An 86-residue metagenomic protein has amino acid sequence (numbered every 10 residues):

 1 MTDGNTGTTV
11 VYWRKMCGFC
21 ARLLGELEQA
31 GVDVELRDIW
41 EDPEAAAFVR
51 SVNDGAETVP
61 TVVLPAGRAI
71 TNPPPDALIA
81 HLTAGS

Functional and structural regions predicted by a protein language model:
T2-A30: Local sequence-structure signature of Cys/Sec-based thiol-disulfide redox active-site neighborhoods
G4-N5, A47-R50: Short secondary-structure transition/capping segments
N5, V63-L64: Short glycine-enriched loop/turn motifs at secondary-structure junctions
T8-V10, D33-E35, A66-R68: Short active-site oxyanion
V32-A46: Thiol-based oxidoreductase modules, predominantly thioredoxin-like and allied folds used for disulfide exchange
V49-N53, A80-L82: Short amphipathic alpha-helix with an adjacent loop that forms part of the alpha/beta core around
N53-V62: Structural micro-motif
L64-S86: Non-catalytic, surface beta->alpha helical segment in thiol-disulfide oxidoreductase systems
